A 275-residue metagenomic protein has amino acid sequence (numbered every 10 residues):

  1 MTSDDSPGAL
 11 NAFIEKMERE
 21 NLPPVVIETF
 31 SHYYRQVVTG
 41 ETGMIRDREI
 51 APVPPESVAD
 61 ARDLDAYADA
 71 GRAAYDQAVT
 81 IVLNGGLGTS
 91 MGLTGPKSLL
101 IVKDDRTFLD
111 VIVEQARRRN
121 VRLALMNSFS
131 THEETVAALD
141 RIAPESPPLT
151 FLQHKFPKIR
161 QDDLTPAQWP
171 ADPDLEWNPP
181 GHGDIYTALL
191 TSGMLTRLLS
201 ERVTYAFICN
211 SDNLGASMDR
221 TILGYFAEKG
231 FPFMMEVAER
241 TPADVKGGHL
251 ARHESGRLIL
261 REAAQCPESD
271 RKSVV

Functional and structural regions predicted by a protein language model:
M1-A68, H132: Basic, amphipathic N-terminal segments that precede the first structured/catalytic domain
S3-L10, P23, A66-T94: N-terminal nucleotide-binding beta1-loop-alpha1 segment
V37-G40, S90, Q115: Generic N-terminal helix/loop capping motif
S57-V79, L93-S273: Domain-scale recognition of functional cores that engage charged ligands
